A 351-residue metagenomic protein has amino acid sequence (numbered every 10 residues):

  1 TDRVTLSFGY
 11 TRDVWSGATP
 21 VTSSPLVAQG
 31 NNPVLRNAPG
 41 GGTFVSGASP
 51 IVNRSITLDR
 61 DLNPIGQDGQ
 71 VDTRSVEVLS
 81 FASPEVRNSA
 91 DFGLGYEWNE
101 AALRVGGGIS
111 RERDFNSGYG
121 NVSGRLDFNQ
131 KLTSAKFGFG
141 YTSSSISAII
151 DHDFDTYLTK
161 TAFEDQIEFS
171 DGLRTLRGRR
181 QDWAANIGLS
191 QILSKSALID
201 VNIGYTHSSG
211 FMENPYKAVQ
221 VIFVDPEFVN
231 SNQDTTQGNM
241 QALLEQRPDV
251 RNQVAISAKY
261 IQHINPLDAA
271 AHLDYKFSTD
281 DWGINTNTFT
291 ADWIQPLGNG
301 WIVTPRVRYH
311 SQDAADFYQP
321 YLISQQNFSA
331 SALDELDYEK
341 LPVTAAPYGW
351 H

Functional and structural regions predicted by a protein language model:
T1, F92-Y96, V122-L126, I187-Q191 (+4 more regions): Residues on the lipid-exposed face of transmembrane beta-strands in outer-membrane beta-barrel proteins
T1, P84-A90, N116-G120, R179-A185 (+3 more regions): Residues that define the transmembrane beta-barrel architecture of outer-membrane proteins
D2-R3, W98-A101, N129-K131, S194-S196 (+3 more regions): Outer-membrane beta-barrel channels and translocator barrels
L6-Y10, V105, A135-F139, V201-I203 (+2 more regions): Membrane-embedded beta-strand positions of outer-membrane beta-barrel proteins
G9, T19-P25, G107-S110, F115-S123 (+5 more regions): Outer-membrane beta-barrel translocator domains and adjoining extracellular loop/strand segments of Gram-negative
Y10-S16, W98-E100, G107-R113, L126-F128 (+6 more regions): Transmembrane beta-strands of outer-membrane beta-barrel pores
L62-D68, S75, N202, T206-I261 (+2 more regions): Outer membrane beta-barrel transmembrane domains
V76-S80, G106-R111, N121-R125, S170-T175 (+3 more regions): Extracellular loop and loop/strand-boundary signature of outer-membrane beta-barrel proteins
